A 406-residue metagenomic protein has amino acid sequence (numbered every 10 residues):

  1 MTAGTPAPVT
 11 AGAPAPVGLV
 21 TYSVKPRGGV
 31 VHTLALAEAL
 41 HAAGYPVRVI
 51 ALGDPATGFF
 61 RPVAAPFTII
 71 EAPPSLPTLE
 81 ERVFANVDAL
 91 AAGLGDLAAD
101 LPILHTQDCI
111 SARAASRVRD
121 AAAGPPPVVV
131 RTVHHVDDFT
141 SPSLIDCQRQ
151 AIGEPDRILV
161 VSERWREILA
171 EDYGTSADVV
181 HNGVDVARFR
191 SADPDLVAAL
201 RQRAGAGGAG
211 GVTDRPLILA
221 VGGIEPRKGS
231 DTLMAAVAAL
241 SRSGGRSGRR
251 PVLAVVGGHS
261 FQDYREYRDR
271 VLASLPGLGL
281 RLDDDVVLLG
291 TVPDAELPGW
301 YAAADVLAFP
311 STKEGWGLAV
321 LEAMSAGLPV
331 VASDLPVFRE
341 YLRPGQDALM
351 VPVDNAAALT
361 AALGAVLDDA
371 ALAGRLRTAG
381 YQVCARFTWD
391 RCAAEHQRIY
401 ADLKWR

Functional and structural regions predicted by a protein language model:
G12-P14, L19-R27, L34-A85: N-terminal strand-loop element at the rim of the active site of nucleotide-sugar-dependent glycosyltransferases
G18, G205-K228, M234-V237, L253-A254: Conserved donor-binding/catalytic core segment of Leloir-type glycosyltransferases
T106-S111, V133: Short His-centered aromatic/hydrophobic patch
R268-T291: Nucleotide-activated donor-binding/catalytic signature segment of Leloir-type glycosyltransferases, i.e., the conserved
T291, G299-A304: Short alpha-helical donor nucleotide-sugar binding micro-motif in glycosyltransferases
T312: Aromatic "clamp/platform" in nucleotide-sugar-dependent glycosyltransferases that forms part of the donor/acceptor
V320, P329-A332, L342: Short hydrophobic beta-strand element within catalytic cores of glycosyltransferases and related nucleotide-activated
P344-G345, L349-A356, A365-A371: Conserved acidic donor-binding segment of nucleotide-sugar-dependent glycosyltransferases
